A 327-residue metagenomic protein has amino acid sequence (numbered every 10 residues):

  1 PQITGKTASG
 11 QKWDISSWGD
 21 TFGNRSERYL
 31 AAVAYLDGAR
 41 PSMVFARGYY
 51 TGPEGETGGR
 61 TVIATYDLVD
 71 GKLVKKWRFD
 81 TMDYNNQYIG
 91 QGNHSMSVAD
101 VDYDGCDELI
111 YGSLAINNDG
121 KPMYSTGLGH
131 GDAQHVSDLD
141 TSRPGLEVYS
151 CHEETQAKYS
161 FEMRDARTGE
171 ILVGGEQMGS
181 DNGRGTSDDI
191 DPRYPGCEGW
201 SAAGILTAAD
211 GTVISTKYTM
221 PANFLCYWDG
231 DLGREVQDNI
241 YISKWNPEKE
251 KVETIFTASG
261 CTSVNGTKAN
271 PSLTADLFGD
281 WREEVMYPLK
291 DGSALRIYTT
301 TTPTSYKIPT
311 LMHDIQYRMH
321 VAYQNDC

Functional and structural regions predicted by a protein language model:
P1-C327: Beta-propeller-forming repeat regions
